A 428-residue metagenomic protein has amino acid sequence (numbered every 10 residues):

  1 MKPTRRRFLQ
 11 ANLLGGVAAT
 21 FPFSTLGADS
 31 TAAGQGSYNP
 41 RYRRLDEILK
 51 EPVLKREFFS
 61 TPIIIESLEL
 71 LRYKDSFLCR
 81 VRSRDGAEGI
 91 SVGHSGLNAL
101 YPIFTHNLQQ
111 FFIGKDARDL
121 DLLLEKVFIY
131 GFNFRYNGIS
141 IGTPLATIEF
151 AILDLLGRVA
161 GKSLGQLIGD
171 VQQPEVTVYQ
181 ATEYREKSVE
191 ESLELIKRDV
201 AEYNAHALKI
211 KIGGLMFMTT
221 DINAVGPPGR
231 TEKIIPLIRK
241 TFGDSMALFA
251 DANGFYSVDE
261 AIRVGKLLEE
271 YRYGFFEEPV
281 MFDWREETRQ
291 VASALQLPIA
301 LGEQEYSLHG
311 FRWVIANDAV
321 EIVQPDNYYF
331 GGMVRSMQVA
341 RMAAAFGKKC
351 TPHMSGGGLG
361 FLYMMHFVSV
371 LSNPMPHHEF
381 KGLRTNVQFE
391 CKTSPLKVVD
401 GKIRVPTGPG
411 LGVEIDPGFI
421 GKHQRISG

Functional and structural regions predicted by a protein language model:
M1-K2, R7-G34: N-terminal export signals
F23-L71, E88: C-terminal segment of N-terminal export signals and the immediately downstream linker at the start of the mature
R41-R43, I48-L49, E88-A160: Metal- or metallocofactor-binding catalytic centers and their adjacent structured scaffolds across diverse enzyme
F77-D85, P395: Short beta-strand elements
G86, I148, G161, D251 (+5 more regions): Conserved, mostly hydrophobic/aromatic
Q110, K115, L122, K126 (+5 more regions): Shared catalytic-loop signature of beta/alpha-barrel
E149-K187: Glycine-rich, aromatic-flanked loop segments that form ligand/cofactor-binding clefts across common enzyme folds
E175-Q290, A294: Metal-dependent enolase-superfamily TIM-barrel catalytic cores that perform enediolate-based chemistry
